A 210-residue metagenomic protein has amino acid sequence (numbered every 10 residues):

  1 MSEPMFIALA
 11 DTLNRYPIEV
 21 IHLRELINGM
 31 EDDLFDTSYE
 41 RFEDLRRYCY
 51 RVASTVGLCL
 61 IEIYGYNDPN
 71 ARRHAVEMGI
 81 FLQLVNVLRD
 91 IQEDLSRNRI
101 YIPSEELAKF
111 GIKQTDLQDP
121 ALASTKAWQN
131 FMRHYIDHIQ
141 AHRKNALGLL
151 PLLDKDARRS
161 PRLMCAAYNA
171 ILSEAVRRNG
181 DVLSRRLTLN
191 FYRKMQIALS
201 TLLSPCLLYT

Functional and structural regions predicted by a protein language model:
M1-L82, L88, Q92-L208: Catalytic cores of Mg2+-dependent Asp-rich isoprenoid enzymes
